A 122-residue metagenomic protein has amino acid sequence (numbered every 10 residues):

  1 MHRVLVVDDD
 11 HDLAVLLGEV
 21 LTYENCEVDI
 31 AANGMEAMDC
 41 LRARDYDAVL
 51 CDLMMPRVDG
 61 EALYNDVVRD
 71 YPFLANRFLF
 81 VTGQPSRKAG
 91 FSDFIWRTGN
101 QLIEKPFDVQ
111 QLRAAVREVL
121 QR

Functional and structural regions predicted by a protein language model:
V15-Y23: Charged docking surfaces used in two-component/phosphorelay signaling
I30-A48: Acidic, metal-coordinating helix/loop segments flanking the phosphotransfer/catalytic sites of two-component signaling
R42-R44, V67-N76, R97: Conserved phosphotransfer cores of two-component systems
D52: Active-site residues of response regulator receiver
M55: Receiver (REC) domain active-site loop signature in two-component systems and cognate sites in sensor histidine kinases
V81-T82: Hydrophobic/aromatic residues positioned on beta-strands within the core alpha/beta folds
F107-R117: C-terminal output helix
